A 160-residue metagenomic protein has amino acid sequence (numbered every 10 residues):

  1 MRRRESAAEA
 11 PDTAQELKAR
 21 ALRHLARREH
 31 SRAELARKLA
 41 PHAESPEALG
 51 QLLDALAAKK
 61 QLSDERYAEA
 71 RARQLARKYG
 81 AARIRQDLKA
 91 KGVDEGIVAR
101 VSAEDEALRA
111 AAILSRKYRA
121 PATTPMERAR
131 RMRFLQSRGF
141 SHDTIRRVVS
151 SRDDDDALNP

Functional and structural regions predicted by a protein language model:
M1-P160: An alpha-helical, amphipathic repeat domain used for nucleic-acid recognition, typified by the mTERF helical solenoid
